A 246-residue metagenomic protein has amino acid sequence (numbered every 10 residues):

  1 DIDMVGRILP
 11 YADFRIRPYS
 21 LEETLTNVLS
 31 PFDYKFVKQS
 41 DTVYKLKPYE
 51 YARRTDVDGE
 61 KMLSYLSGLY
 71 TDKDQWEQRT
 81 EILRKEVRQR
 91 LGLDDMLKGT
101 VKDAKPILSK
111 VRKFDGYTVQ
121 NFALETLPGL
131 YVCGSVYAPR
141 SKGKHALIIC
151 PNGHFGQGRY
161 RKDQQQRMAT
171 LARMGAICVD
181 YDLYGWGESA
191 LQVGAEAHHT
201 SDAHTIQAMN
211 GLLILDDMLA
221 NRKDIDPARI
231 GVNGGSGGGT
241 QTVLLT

Functional and structural regions predicted by a protein language model:
D1-Y51: N-terminal export/assembly leaders
E22-L29, R84, I148, M168 (+1 more regions): Extracytoplasmic/secreted envelope proteins and their assembly/folding machinery, especially bacterial periplasmic
V57-V136: Non-catalytic accessory segments flanking enzyme active sites
F114, G129-V132, P139-H154: Proline/glycine-enriched tight loop/beta-turn segments at coil->beta junctions that connect or precede beta-strands
G143-P227: Cap/lid segment of the alpha/beta-hydrolase catalytic domain
L171, L245-T246: Aromatic pocket-lining residues of Rossmann-like dinucleotide-binding sites
D224-S236: Alpha/beta-hydrolase fold nucleophile elbow
G234-L244: Glycine-rich nucleophile elbow surrounding the catalytic serine of serine-hydrolase chemistry
